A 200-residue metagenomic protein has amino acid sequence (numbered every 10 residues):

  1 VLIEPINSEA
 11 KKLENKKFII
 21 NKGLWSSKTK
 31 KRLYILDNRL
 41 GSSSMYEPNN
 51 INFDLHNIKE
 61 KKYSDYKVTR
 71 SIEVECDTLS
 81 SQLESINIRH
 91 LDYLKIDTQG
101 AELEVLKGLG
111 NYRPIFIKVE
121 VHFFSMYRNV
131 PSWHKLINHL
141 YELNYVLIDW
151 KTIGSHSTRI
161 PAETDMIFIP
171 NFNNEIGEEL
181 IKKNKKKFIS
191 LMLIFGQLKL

Functional and structural regions predicted by a protein language model:
V1-L200: Phosphate/nucleotide-binding beta-alpha loop and adjacent structural elements of enzyme active sites
